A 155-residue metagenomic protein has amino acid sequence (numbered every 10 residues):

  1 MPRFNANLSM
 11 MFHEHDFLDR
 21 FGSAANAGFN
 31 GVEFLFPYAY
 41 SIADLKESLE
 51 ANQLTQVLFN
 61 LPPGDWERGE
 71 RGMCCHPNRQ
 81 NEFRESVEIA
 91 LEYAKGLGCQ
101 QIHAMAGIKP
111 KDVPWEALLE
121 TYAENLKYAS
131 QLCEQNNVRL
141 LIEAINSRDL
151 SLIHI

Functional and structural regions predicted by a protein language model:
M1-C99, K127, E134: N-terminal pre-domain/capping segments
M10, N60-D65, I108-P110, A144-R148: Short, flexible active-site-adjacent loop segments at beta-strand->alpha-helix junctions, enriched in small/polar
W66-C75, P110-P114, R148-S151: A short acidic, helix-capping loop that chelates divalent metal ions and anchors anionic groups
Q80-F83, W115, L119: Charged, low-complexity, helix-prone segments enriched in Lys/Glu/Asp/Gln
A94-V113, L141-S147: Active-site groove signature of glycoside hydrolases
K109, L119, C133, R139: Divalent metal-binding pocket/active-site signature
L118-L126: Charged helix-capping and loop-helix junction motifs
I153-I155: Conserved small/polar residues in nucleotide/adenosyl-binding loops
